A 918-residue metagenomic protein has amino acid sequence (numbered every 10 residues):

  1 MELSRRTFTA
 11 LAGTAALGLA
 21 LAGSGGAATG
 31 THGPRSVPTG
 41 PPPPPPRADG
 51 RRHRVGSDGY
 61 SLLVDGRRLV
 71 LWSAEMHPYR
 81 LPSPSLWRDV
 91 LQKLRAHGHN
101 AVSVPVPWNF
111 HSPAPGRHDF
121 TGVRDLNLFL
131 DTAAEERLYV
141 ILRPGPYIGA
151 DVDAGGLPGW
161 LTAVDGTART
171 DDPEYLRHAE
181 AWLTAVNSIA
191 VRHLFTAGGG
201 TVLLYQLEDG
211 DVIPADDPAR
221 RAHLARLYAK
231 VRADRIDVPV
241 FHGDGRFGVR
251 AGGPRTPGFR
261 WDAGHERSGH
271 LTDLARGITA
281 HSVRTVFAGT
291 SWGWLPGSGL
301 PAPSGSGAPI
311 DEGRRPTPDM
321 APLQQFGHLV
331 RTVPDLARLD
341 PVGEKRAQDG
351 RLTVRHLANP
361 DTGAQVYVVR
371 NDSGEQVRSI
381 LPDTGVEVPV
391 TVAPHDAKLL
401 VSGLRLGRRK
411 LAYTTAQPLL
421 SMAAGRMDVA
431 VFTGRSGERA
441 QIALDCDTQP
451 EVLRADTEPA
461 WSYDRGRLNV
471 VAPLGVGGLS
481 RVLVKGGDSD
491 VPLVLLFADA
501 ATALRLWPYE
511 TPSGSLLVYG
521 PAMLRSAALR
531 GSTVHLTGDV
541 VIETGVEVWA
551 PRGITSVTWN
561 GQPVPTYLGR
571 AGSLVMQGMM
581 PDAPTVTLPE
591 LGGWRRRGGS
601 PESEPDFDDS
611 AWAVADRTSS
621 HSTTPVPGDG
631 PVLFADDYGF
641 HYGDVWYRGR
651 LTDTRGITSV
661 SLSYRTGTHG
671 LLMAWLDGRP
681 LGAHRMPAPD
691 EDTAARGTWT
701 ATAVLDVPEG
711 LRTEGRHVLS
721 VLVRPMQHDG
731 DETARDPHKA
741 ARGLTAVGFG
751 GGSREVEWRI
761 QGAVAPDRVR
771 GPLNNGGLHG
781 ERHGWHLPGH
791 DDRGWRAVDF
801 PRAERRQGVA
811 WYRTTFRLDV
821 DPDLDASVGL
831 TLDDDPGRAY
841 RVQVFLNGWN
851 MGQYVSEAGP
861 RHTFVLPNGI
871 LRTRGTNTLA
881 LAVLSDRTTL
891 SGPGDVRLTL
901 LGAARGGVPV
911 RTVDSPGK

Functional and structural regions predicted by a protein language model:
T7-A27: N-terminal export signals
H32-H99: N-terminal carbohydrate-binding accessory modules
P46-R47, M320-R872, T878, L884-K918: Non-catalytic C-terminal accessory domains or segments of carbohydrate-active enzymes
S73-S83, W108-R124, A163-E180, E208-A219 (+2 more regions): The substrate-binding groove and active-site-proximal loops of carbohydrate-active enzymes, especially glycoside
W87-A96, S103-V152: Aromatic-lined substrate-binding rim segments of carbohydrate-active enzymes
G116-G122, P146-R169, D216, L295-P301: Aromatic- and acidic-residue-enriched segments that line the glycan-binding/catalytic groove of carbohydrate-active
H178-H242: Active-site neighborhood of glycoside hydrolase catalytic domains
A229-A233, V238, R255-G299: Catalytic-core region of carbohydrate-active enzymes that cleave or remodel glycosidic bonds
